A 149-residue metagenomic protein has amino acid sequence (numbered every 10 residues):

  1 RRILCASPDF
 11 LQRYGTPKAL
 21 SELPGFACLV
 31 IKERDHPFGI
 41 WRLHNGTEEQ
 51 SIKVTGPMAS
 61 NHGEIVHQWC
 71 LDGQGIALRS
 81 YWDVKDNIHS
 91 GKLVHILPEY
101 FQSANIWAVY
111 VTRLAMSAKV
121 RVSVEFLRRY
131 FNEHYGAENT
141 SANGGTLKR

Functional and structural regions predicted by a protein language model:
R1, C5-I31, G46: Flexible hinge/capping segments at coil-to-helix
A6-P8, R79-W82: Beta->alpha turn/N-cap motifs
E22, G39-K53: Ligand-binding cleft/hinge of the Venus flytrap
L23, W69-G73, I88: Hydrophobic residues within well-ordered alpha-helices
V30, S51-H62: Short beta-strand-to-loop elements that line the ligand-binding cleft of bilobed periplasmic-binding protein-like
I65-H67, V84: Short, hydrophobic alpha-helical packing/hinge segments within bilobed ligand-binding/sensory domains
G75-R79, H95: Paired acidic/hydrophobic, glycine-rich loop segments that form the ligand-binding mouth/hinge of periplasmic-binding
Y81-D86, S90, Y100-R149: C-terminal effector-binding regulatory domain of bacterial HTH transcription factors
